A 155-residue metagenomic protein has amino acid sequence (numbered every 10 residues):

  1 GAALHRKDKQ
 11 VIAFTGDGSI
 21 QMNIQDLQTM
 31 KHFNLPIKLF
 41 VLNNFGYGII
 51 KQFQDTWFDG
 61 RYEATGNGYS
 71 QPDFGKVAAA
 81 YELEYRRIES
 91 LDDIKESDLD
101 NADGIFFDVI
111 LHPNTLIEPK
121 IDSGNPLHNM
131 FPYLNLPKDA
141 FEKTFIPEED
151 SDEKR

Functional and structural regions predicted by a protein language model:
G1-R155: Thiamine diphosphate
